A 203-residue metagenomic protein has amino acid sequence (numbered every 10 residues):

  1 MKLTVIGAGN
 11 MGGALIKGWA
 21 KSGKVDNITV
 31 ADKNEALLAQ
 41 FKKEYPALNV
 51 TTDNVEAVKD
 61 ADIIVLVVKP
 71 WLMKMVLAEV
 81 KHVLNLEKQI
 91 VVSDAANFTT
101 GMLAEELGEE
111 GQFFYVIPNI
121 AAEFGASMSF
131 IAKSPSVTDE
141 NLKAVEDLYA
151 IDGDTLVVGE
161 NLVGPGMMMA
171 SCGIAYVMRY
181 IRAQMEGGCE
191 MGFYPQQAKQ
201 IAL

Functional and structural regions predicted by a protein language model:
M1, D26, L48, Q89-I90 (+2 more regions): A structural micro-motif
M1-K59, A126-S127, G187-M191: NAD(P)+-binding Rossmann beta1-loop-alpha1 motif at the extreme N-terminus of oxidoreductases
L3-V5, I64, V92, V145: Hydrophobic packing within well-folded, soluble alpha/beta domains
G13, K17-K21, K43, A78 (+3 more regions): Short, well-ordered alpha-helices that flank and scaffold nucleotide-derived cofactor binding pockets
W19, N97-T100, M178: Membrane-interface segments of envelope glycosyltransferases acting on lipid-linked substrates or membrane lipids
N54-K59, I63-I131: Rossmann-like NAD(P)(H) cofactor-binding subdomain of soluble oxidoreductases
M102-Q112, M128-P165, Y176-L203: Internal alpha-helical scaffold of NAD(P)-dependent oxidoreductase catalytic cores
P118-A122, M167-V177: Glycine/serine-rich anion-binding loops at beta->alpha junctions that coordinate negatively charged ligand groups
